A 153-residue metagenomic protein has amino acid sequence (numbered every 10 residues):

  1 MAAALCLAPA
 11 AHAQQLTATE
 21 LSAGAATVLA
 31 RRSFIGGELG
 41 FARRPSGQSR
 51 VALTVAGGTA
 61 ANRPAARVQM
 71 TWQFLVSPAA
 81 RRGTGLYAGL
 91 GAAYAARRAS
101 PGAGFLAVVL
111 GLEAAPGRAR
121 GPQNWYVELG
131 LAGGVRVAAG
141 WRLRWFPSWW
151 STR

Functional and structural regions predicted by a protein language model:
M1-A8: Bacterial N-terminal signal peptides
P9-H12, M70: Intrinsic low-complexity/disordered segments
H12-R63, F74, R144-R153: Short glycine/proline- and aromatic-enriched beta-strand/turn motifs that initiate or cap beta-hairpins
L16, G117-W125: Short, surface-exposed connector motifs at secondary-structure boundaries
E20-S22, R50-T54, G85-G89, N124-E128 (+1 more regions): Residue-level detector of the transmembrane beta-barrel scaffold of outer-membrane proteins
G24-G36, G57-A66, A96-G104, V127-A139: Solvent-exposed loop/turn segments connecting transmembrane beta-strands in outer-membrane beta-barrel proteins
E38-A119: Gram-negative (and chloroplast) outer-membrane scaffold detector with strong preference for beta-barrel transmembrane
V68-M70, V108-L110, G134-R153: Outer-membrane beta-barrel "beta-signal"
